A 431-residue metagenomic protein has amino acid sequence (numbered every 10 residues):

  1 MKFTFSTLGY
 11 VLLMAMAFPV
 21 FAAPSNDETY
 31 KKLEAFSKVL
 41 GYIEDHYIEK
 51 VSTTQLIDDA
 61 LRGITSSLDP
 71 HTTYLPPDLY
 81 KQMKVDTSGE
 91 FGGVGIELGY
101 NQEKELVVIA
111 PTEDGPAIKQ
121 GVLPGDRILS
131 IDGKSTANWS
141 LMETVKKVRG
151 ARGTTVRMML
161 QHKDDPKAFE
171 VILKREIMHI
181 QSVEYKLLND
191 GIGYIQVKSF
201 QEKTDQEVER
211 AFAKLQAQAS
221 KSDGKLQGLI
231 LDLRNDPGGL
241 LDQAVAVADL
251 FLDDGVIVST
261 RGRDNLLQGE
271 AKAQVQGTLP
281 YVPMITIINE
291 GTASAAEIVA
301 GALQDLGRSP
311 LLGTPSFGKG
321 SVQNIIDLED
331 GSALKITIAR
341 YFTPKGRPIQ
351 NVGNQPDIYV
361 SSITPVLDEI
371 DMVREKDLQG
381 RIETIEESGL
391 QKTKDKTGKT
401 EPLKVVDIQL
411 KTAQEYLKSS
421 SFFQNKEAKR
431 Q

Functional and structural regions predicted by a protein language model:
M1-G9: Bacterial N-terminal signal peptides that target proteins for export
Y10-M14: Hydrophobic helical h-region of N-terminal Sec-dependent signal peptides in bacterial secretory/periplasmic proteins
A22-K32, F36-T53, K84, V107-P111 (+2 more regions): Cleft-lining beta-strand/loop regions that shape enzyme active-site pockets
P24-E34, K38, D45-H46, S52 (+3 more regions): Glycine-biased strand-turn-strand hairpin within the trypsin-fold
Y47-V107, T155-R157, Q161-I172, I180-S182 (+2 more regions): Extended, small/polar residue-biased N-terminal targeting/export presequences and adjacent propeptide/linker tracts
E290-A293, G301, D305-L311, S316-N354 (+2 more regions): Acidic, polar loop-rich interaction surfaces within structured domains
R340, K345-Q431: Conserved functional hotspot residues or short segments at active or partner-binding sites across diverse domains
